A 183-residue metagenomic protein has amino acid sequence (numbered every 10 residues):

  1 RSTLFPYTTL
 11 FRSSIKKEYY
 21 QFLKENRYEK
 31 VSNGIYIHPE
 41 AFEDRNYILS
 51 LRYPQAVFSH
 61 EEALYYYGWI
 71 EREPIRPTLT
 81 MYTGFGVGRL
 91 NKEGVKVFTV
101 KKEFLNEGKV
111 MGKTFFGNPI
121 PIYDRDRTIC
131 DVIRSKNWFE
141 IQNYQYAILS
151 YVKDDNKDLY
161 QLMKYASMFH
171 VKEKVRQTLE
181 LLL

Functional and structural regions predicted by a protein language model:
R1-T9: Single conserved hydrophobic/aromatic residue that forms the stacking wall/gate of nucleotide- or nucleobase-binding
T8-R12, A63: A short acidic, leucine-rich amphipathic alpha-helix
R12-S13, P54: Short alpha-helix boundary/capping motifs
S13-K24: Short amphipathic alpha-helical interaction segments
V31, I35-L183: Nucleic-acid-binding surface
